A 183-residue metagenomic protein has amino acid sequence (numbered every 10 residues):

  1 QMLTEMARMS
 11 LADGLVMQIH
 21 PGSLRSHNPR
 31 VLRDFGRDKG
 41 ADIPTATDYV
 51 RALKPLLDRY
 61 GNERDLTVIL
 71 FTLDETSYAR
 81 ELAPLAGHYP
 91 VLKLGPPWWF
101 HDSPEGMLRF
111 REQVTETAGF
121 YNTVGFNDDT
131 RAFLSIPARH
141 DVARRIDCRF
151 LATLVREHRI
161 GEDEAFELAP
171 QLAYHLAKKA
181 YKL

Functional and structural regions predicted by a protein language model:
Q1-S77: Divalent metal-binding pocket/active-site signature
A12-V16, R59-R64, H88-L92, T117-Y121 (+1 more regions): Secondary-structure transition/capping motifs at alpha-helix termini and the adjoining loop/turn into the next element
Q18-G22, I69-L73, L94-W98, F120-R139: Short acidic/histidine-rich active-site segments
S23, D58-L66, F71-L73, L82-L85 (+6 more regions): Acidic, glycine-enriched catalytic cores built around paired aspartates
H27-G36, Y78-A86, P104-E112, F133-R149: Histidine/acidic-residue-rich catalytic or RNA/ligand-binding cores of hydrolases and nuclease-related proteins
R30-G36, Y89-K93, T123-T130, L151 (+1 more regions): Short acidic (Asp/Glu) and glycine-rich catalytic loops that position anionic groups and cofactors
K39-T45, W98-S103, A138: Short, contiguous acidic/charged loop-to-helix segments that flank catalytic cores in large enzymes
F120-Y121, A138-L183: Mid-to-C-terminal alpha-helical segments outside catalytic/metal-binding sites
